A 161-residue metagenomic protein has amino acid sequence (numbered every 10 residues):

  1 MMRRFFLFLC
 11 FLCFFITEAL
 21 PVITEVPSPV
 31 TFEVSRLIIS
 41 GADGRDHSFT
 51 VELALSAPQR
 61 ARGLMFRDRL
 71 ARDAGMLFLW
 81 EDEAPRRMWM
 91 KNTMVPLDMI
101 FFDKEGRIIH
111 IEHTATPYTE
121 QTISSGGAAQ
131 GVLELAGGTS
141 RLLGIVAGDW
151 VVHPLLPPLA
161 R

Functional and structural regions predicted by a protein language model:
M1-R4: Positively charged n-region of N-terminal signal peptides that target proteins for export
F6-L7, M65: Sequence-pattern detector for short linear motifs and compositional/periodic biases rather than a specific fold
L7-E18: Bacterial N-terminal signal peptides
V22-R161: Compact, glycine-rich, soluble single-domain proteins
